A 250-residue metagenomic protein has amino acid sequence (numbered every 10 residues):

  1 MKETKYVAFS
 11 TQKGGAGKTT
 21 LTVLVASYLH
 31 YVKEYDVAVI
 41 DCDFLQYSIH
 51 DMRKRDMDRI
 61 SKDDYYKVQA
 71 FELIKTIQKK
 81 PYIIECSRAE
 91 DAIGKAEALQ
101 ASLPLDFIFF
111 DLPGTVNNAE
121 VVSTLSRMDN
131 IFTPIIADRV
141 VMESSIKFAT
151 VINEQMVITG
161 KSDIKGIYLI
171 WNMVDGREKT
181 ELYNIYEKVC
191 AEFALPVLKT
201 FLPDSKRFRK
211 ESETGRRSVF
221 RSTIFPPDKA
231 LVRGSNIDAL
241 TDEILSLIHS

Functional and structural regions predicted by a protein language model:
M1-Q12: Extreme N-terminal, non-catalytic leader segments that precede Walker-type/kinase nucleotide-binding cores
S10-A16, Y31-I108: P-loop/Walker-type NTP enzyme "switch/lid" segment
T20-L21: Hydrophobic positions on the alpha1 helix immediately C-terminal to the Walker A/P-loop
L24-Y28: Active-site signature of alpha/beta-hydrolase-fold catalytic machinery across serine- and Asp/Cys-nucleophile hydrolases
A119-R139: Inter-motif core of Ras-like GTPase G domains
S145-K161: Conserved C-terminal guanine-recognition region of P-loop GTPase G domains, centered on the G4
M173-S222: Beta-strand-loop-alpha "switch" segments that mediate conformational coupling across diverse proteins
V219-S250: NTP-binding/hydrolysis catalytic cores, primarily Walker-type P-loop NTPases
